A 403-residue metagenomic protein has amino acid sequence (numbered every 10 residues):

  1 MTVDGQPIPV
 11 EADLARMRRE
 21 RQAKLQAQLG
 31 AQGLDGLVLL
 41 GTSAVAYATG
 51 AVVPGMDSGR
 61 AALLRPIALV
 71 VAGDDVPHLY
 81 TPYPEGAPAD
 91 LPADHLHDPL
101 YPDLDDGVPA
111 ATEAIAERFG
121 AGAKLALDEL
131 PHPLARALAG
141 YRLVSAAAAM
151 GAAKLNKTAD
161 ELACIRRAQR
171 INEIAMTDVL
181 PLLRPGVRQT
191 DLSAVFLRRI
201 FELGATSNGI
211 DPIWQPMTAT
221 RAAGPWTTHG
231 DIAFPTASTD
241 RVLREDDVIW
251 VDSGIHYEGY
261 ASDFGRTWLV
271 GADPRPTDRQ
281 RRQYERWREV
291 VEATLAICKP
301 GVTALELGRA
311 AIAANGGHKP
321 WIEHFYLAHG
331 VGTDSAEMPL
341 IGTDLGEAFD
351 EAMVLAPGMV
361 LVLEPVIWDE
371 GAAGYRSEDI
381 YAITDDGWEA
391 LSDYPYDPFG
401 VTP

Functional and structural regions predicted by a protein language model:
M1-P403: Active-site neighborhoods and metal-handling regions in enzymes and metal-associated proteins
